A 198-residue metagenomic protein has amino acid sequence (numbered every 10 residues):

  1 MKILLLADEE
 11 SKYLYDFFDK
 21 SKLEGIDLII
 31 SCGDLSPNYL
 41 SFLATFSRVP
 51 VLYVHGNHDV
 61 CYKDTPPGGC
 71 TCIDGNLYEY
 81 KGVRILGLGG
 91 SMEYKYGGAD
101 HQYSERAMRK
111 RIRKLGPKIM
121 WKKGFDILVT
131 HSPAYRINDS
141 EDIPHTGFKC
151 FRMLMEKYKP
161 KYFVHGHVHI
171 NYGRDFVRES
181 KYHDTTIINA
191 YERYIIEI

Functional and structural regions predicted by a protein language model:
M1-F46, G116-G124: N-terminal active-site segment of His-dependent metallophosphoesterases
K2, L6, Y15-F17, L77-K81 (+2 more regions): Binuclear metal-dependent phosphoesterase catalytic core
L5-A7, L28-D34, L52-N57, I73 (+4 more regions): Active-site neighborhood of phospho(di)ester-bond hydrolases with catalytic His/Asp-centered motifs
L5-Y13, H55, D59-T146: Conserved catalytic scaffold of divalent metal-dependent phosphoesterases
E10-L14, L35-S41, N57-K63, E93-G97 (+2 more regions): Active-site environment of divalent metal-dependent phosphoester hydrolases
L14-K20, N38-S41, T71-I73, R113-P117 (+2 more regions): A generic local structural motif
F46-S47, P67-G68, Y182-H183: Short, structured coil segments at secondary-structure junctions
S47-N57, F148-F151: A short, gly/pro- and small-residue-rich
